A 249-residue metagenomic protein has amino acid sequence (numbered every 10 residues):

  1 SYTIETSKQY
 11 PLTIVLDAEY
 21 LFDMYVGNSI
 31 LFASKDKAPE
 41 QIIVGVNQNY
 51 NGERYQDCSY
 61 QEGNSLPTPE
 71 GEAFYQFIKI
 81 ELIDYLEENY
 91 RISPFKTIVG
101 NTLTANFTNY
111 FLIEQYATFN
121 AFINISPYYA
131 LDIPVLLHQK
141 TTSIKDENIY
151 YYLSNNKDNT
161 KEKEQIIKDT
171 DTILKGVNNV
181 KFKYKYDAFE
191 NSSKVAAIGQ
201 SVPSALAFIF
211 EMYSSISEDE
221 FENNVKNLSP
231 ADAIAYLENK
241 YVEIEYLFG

Functional and structural regions predicted by a protein language model:
S1-G249: Non-catalytic cap/lid and distal C-terminal segments of serine-dependent acyl enzymes
